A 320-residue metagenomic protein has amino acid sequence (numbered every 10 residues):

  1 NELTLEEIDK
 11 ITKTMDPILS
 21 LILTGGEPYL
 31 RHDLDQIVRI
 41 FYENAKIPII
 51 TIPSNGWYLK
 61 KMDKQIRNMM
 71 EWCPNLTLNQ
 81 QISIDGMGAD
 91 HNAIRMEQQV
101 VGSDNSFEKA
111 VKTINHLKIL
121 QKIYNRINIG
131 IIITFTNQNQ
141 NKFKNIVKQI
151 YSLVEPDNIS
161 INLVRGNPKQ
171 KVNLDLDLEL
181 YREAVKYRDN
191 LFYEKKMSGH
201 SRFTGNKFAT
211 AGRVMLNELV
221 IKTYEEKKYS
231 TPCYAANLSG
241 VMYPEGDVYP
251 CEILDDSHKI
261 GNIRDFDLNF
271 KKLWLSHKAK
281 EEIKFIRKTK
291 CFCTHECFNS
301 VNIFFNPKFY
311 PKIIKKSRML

Functional and structural regions predicted by a protein language model:
N1-L78, Q170, D177-L180, L320: Conserved alpha-helical substructure of the radical SAM core
L3, W72-N75, N79-A235, S239-P244 (+3 more regions): Radical SAM enzyme [4Fe-4S]-AdoMet core and its adjacent flexible, acidic and glycine-rich loops/tails across
D9-T12, V38-R39, D63-M70, V111-I114 (+3 more regions): Short amphipathic alpha-helical segments and helix-helix/interface helices
I11-D16, I150-L153, R287: Alpha-helix C-terminal capping segments
T12, I66, I94-R95, E252 (+2 more regions): Short, flexible helix/strand-to-coil boundary loops that buttress conserved ligand/catalytic motifs in alpha/beta
E27, S54-Y58, I84-G86, I133-F135 (+1 more regions): Short, flexible loop/turn elements at secondary-structure junctions
S230, E245-L320: Flexible mid-to-C-terminal extensions adjoining Fe-S/redox cofactors in radical SAM and related proteins
